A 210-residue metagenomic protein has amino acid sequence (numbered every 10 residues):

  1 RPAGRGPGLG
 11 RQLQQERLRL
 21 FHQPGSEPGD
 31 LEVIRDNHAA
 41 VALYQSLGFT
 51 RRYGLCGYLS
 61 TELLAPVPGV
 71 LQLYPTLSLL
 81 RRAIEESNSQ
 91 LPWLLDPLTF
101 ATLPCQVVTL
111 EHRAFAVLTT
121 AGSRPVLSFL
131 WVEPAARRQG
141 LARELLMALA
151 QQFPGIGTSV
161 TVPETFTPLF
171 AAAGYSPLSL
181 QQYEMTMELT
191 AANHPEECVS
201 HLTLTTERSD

Functional and structural regions predicted by a protein language model:
R1-R5, I34, L127-R138: A short, internal acetyl-CoA/4′-phosphopantetheine-binding micro-motif in the GNAT/acyltransferase core
G4, G8-E16, A136-A148: Conserved acetyl-CoA pyrophosphate-binding loop and the N-cap/start of the following alpha-helix in GNAT-like
R11-R51: Hydrophobic alpha-helical segments and helix pairs
F21-E32, Q151-T165: Conserved GNAT acetyl-CoA-binding A-motif
D30-I34, Q45, T50-L63, S176-T190: Conserved catalytic-core motifs of GNAT/GCN5-like acyltransferases
L47-A121: Amide-forming acyltransferase catalytic core, primarily the GNAT-like/NAT-type and related acyltransferase folds
Y74-V108, T167-A172, S176-D210: N-terminal charged segments
A114-L118, L130, Y183: Conserved GNAT-family N-acetyltransferase fold
